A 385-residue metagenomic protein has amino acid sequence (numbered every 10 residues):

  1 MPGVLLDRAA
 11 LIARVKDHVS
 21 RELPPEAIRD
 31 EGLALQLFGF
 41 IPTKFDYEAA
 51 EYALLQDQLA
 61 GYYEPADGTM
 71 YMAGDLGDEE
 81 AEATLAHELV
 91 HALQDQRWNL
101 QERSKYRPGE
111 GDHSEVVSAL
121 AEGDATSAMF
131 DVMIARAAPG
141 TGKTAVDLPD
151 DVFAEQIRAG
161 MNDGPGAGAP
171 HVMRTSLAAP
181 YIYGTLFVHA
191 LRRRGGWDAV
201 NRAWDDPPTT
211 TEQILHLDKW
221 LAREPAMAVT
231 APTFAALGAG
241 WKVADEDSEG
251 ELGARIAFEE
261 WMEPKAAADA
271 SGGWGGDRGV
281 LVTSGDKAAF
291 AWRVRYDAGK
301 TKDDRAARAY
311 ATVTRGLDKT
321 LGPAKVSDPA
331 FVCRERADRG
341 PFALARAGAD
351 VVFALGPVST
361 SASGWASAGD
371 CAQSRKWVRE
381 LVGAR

Functional and structural regions predicted by a protein language model:
M1-S20, P108-D112, T144-E155, D206-T210: Acidic helix-start/capping segments at beta-turn-to-alpha-helix junctions
A10-E26, D46-D67: Catalytic zinc-binding patch centered on the HExxH motif and its immediate surroundings that defines zinc-dependent
H18, Y62, A73, A92-Q96 (+5 more regions): Structured segments of extracytoplasmic/periplasmic soluble domains in secreted or envelope-associated proteins
G68-A86, H113-V117: Short pre-active-site segment immediately N-terminal to the catalytic Zn-binding motif
A83-L100, A125-T126, V188, A298: Active-site recognition of the HExxH zinc-binding catalytic motif
D95-Q101, K105-A154: Post-HExxH zinc-binding segment in Zn-dependent metallohydrolases
M161-D286: Pan-zinc metallopeptidase signature
A270, G275-R385: C-terminal soluble interaction/assembly domains
